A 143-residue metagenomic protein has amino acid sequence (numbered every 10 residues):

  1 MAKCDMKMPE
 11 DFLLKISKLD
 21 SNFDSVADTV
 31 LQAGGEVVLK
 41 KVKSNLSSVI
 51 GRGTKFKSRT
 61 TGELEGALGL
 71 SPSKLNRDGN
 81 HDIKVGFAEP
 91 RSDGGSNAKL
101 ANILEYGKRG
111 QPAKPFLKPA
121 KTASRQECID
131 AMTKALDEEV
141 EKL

Functional and structural regions predicted by a protein language model:
M1-K84, S92-D93, A98-L143: Short, Lys/Arg-rich flexible segments
